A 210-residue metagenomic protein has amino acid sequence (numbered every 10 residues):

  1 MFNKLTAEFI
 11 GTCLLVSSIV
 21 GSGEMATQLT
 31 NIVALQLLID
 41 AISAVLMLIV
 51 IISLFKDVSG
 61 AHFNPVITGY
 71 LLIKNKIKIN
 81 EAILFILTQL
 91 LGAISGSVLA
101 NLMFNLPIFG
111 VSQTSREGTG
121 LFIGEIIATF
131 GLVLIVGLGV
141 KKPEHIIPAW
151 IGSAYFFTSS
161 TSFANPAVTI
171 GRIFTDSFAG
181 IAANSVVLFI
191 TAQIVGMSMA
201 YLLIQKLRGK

Functional and structural regions predicted by a protein language model:
M1-K210: Membrane-interface helix-loop junctions and terminal tails of multi-pass membrane proteins
